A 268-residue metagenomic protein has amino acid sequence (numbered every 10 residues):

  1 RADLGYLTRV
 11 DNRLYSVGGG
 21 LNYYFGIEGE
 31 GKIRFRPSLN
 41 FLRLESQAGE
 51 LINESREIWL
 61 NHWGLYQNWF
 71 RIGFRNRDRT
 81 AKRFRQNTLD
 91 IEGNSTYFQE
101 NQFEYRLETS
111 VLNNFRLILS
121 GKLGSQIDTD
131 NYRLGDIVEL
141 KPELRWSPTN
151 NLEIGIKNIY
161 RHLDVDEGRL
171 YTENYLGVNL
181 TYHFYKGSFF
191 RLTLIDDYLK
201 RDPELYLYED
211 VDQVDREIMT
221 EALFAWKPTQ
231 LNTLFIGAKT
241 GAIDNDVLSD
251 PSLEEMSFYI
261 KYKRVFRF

Functional and structural regions predicted by a protein language model:
R1-F268: Exposed, low-structure sequence patches enriched in small/polar residues
